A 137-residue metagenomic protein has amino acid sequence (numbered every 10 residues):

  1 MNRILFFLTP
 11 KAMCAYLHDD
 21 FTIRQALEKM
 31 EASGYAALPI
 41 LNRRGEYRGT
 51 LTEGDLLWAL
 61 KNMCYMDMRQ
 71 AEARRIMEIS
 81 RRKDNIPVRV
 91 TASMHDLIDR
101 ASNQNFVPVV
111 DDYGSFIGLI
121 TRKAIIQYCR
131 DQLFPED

Functional and structural regions predicted by a protein language model:
M1-C14, A71-D84: Bateman (tandem CBS) regulatory domains
M1-N2, P135-D137: Short, Lys/Arg-enriched, disordered terminal segments
L8-T9, E31, K61, S80-R81 (+1 more regions): Alpha-helix boundary recognition
Y16-Y35, L41, I86-Q104, V110-Y113 (+1 more regions): The conserved cystathionine-beta-synthase
Y35, P39, Y47-C64, N103 (+1 more regions): Short beta->alpha transition motifs characteristic of CBS
M63-A71: Short, charge-rich, low-complexity interaction segments located in flexible loops at or near secondary-structure
